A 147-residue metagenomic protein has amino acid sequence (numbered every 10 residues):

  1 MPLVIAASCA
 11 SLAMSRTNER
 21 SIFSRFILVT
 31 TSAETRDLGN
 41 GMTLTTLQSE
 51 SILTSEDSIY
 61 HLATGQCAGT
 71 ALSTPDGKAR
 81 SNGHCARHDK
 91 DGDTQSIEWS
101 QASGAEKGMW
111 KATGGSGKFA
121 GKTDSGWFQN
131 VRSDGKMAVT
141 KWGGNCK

Functional and structural regions predicted by a protein language model:
M1-S8: Bacterial N-terminal signal peptides
M14-K147: Beta-strand-enriched cores of mature, soluble protein domains
